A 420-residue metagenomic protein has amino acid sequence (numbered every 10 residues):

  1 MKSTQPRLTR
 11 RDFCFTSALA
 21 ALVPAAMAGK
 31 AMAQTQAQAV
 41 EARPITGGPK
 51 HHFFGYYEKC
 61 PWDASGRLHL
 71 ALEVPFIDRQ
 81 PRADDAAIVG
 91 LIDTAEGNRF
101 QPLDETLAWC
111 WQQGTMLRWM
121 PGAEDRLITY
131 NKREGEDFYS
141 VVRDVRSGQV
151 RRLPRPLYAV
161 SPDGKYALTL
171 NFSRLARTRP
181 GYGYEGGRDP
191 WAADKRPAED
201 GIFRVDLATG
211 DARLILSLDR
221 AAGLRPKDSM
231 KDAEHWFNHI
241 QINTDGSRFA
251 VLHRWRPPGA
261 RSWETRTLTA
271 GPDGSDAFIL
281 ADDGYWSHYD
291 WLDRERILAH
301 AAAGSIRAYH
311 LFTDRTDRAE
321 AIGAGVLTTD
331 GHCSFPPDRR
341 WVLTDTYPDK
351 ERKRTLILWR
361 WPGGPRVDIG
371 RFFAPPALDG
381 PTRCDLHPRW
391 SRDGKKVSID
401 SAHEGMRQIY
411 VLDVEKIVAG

Functional and structural regions predicted by a protein language model:
K2-A21: N-terminal secretory signal peptides and thylakoid transit peptides that target proteins across membranes
I45-H51, L103-C110, R213-K231, I369-G380: Surface-exposed loop and turn segments in beta-propeller and other repeat-based domains that flank or scaffold
Y56, A86-L127: Blade-loop segments of beta-propeller domains
C60-L68, T115-L127, A159-Y166, Q241-R248 (+3 more regions): Blade-terminus and WD-like Trp-Asp/Gly-His loop motifs, strongest in beta-propeller folds
L72-D85, F172-A198, H253-W263, Y347-P348: Short, conserved, GDST-rich strand-edge loop motifs in beta-rich repeat architectures
M116, N131-G201, L218-P226: Asp-box/WD-like beta-propeller blade repeats and closely related beta-sheet repeat scaffolds
G323-H332, R366-H387: Conserved blade-ending motifs and adjacent loop-strand segments that build the rim/top face of beta-propeller domains
G325-W361: Loop/turn-rich, solvent-exposed surfaces of beta-rich toroidal or solenoidal domains
